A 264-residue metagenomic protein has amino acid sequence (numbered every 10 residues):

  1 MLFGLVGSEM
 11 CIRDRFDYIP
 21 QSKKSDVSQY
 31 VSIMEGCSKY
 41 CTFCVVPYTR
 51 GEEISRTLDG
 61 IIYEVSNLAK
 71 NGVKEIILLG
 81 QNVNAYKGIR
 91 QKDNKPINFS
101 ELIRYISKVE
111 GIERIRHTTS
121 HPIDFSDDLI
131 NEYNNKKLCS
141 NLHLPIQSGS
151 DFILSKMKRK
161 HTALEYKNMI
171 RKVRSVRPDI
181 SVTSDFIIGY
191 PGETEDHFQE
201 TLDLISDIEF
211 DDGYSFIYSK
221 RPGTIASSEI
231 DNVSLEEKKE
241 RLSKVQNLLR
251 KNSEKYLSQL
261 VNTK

Functional and structural regions predicted by a protein language model:
M1-G7, C11-I12: Single conserved hydrophobic/aromatic residue that forms the stacking wall/gate of nucleotide- or nucleobase-binding
F16-F43, S66-K70, K74-I77: N-terminal pre-triad scaffold of radical SAM enzymes
C44-G60, G88-I89: Iron-sulfur (Fe-S) cluster-binding segments and ferredoxin-like electron-carrier domains, especially [2Fe-2S]
I61, F99, Y166, F198-T201 (+1 more regions): Aromatic/hydrophobic pocket-lining residues that form the small-molecule binding cavity in soluble enzyme cores
K70-E195: Conserved SAM/AdoMet-binding glycine-rich loop
D196, E200-L242: C-terminal, non-catalytic macromolecule-binding modules
S228-K264: Terminal RNA-binding accessory module
